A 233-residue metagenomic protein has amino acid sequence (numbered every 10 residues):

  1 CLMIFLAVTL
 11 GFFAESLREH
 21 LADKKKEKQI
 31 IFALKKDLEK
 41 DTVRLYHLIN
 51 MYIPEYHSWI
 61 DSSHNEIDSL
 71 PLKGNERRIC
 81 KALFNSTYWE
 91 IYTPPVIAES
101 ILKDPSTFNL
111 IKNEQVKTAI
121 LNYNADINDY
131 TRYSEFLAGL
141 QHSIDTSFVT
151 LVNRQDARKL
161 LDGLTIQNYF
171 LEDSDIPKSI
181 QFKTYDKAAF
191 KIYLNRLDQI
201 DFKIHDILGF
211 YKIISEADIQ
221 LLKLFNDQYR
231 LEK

Functional and structural regions predicted by a protein language model:
C1-L21: Membrane-embedded hydrophobic alpha-helical segments
S16-K233: Long, hydrophobic alpha-helical segments that serve as membrane-spanning/inserting helices
